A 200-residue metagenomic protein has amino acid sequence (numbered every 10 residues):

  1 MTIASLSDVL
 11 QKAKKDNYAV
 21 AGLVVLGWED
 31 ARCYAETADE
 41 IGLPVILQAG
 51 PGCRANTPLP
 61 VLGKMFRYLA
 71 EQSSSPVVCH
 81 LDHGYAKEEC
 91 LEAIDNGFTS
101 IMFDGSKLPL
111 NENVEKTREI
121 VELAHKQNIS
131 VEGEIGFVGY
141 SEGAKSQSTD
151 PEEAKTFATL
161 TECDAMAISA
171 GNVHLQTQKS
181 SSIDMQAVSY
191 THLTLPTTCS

Functional and structural regions predicted by a protein language model:
M1-V20: N-terminal amphipathic alpha-helix/helix-capping segment at the start of soluble metabolic enzymes
V9, W28-Q48, K64-Q72, K87-K107 (+3 more regions): Alpha/beta enzyme core
V20-V24, C79-H80, M102: Short catalytic-loop micro-motif centered on adjacent basic/acidic residues
V25, H80-Y85, S148, L193: Glycine-rich beta-to-alpha transition loops that act as phosphate-gripper elements at the mouths of alpha/beta enzyme
P51-C53, H83-K87: Short glycine-enriched loops at secondary-structure junctions
C53-R54, L62, F66: Translation machinery proteins
H192, T197-S200: Single conserved hydrophobic/aromatic residue that forms the stacking wall/gate of nucleotide- or nucleobase-binding
